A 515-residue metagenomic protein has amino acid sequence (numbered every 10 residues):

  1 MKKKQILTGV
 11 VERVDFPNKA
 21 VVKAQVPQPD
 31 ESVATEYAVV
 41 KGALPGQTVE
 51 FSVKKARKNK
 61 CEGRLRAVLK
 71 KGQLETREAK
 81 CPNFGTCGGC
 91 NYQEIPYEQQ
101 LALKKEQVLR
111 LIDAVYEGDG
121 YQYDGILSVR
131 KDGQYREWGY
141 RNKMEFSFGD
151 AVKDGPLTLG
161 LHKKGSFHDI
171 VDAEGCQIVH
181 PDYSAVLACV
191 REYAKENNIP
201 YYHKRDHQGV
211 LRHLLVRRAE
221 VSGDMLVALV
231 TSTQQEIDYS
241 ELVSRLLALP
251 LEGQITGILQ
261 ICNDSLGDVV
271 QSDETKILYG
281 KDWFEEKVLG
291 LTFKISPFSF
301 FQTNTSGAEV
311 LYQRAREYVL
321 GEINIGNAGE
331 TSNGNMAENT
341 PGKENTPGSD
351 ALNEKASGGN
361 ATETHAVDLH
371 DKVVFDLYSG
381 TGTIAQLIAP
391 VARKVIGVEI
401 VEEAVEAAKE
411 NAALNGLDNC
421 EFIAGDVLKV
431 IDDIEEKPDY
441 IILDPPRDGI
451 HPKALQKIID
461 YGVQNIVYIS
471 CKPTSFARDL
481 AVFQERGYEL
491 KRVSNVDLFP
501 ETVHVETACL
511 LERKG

Functional and structural regions predicted by a protein language model:
M1-N83, K164, E421, K429: Terminal RNA-binding accessory module
K2-P17, A24-P27, E236-G515: Rossmann-like S-adenosyl-L-methionine
A20-Q25, G160-K164, A228-V230, A408: Short, acidic/hydrophobic/Gly-rich beta-strand patch recurrent on exposed beta strands that often constitutes part
G46, V179, N304: Short, conserved phosphate/pyrophosphate- and ester-handling motifs at nucleotide-, phospho-/glycolipid
S52-A56, S147-A151, R217-V221, E512-K514: Short beta-strand micro-motifs enriched in acidic
L69-A79, G85-P200, V221: Extended interfacial segments that mediate partner engagement and assembly in macromolecular machines
H168-R212, S232-L259: Internal alpha/beta scaffold segment
V216, G223-S232, T292-S296: Short, aliphatic-rich beta-strand segments
